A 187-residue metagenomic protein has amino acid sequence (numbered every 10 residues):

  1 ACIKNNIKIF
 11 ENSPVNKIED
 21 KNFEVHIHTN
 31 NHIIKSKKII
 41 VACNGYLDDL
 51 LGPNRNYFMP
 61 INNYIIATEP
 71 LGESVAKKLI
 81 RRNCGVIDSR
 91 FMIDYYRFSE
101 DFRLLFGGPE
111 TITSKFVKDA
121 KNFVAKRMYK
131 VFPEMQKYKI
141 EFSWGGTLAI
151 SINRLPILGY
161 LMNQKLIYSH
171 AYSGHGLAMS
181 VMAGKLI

Functional and structural regions predicted by a protein language model:
A1, A120-R127, G176, A183: Mid-domain beta-loop-alpha active-site segment that forms a flexible, acidic cofactor/metal-binding surface
A1-N31, K35-K37: Helical element adjacent to the flavin cofactor pocket in flavoenzyme catalytic cores
F10, I40, I167-S169: Hydrophobic/aromatic beta-strand patches that form the interior of the parallel beta-sheet core in alpha/beta enzyme
V15-K17, I33-Q164: Active-site substrate-recognition segment that forms the wall of the catalytic cavity or substrate channel
M162-I187: C-terminal lid/capping helical subdomain adjacent to the catalytic/cofactor pocket in oxidative enzymes
